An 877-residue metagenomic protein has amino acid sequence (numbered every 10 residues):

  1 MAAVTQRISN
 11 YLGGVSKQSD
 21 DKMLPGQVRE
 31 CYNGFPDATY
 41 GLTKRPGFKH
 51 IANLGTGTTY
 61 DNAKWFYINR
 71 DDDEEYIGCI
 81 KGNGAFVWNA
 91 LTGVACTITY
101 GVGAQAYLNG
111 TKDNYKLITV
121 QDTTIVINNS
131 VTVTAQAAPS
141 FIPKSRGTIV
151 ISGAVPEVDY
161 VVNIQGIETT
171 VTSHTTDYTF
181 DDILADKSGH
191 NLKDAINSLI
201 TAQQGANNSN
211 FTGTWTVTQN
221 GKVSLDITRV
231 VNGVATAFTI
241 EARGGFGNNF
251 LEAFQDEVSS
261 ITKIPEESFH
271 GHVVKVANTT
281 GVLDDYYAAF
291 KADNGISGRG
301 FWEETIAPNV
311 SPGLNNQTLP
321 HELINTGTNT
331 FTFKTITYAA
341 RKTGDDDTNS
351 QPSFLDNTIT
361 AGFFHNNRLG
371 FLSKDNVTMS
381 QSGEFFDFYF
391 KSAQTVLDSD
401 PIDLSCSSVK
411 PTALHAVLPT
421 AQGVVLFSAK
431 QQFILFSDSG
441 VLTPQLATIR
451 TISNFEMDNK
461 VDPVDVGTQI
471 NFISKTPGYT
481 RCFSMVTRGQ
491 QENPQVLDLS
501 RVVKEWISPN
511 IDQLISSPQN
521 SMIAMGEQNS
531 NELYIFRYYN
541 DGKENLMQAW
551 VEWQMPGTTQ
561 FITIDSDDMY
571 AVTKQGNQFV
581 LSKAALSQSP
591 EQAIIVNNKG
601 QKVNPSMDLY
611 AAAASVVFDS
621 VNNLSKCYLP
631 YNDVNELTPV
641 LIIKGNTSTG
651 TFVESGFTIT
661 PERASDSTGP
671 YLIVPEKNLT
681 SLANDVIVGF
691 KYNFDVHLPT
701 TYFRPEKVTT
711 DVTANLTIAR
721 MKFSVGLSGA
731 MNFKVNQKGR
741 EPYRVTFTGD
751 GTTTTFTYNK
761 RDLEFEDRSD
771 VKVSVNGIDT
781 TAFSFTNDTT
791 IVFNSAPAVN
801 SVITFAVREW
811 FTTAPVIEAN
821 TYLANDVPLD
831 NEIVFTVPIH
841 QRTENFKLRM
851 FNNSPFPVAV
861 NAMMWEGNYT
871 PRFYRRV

Functional and structural regions predicted by a protein language model:
M1-G93, S260-L414, S474-N493, V735-G739: N-terminal beta-propeller domains
Q6-G47, I51-D61, Y67-D71, V486-T748 (+3 more regions): Beta-sheet repeat architectures centered on beta-propellers
A52-L54, T337-N367, L372-G423, F427-N520 (+1 more regions): Beta-propeller and closely related beta-pinwheel folds
V94-V120, I402-A413: Aromatic/His-enriched, Gly/Pro-containing loop or helix-boundary segments that lie immediately adjacent to catalytic
K112-V133, V424-F427, F433-I434: Elongated alpha-helical scaffolds
K116, T123, N129, P143-G147 (+1 more regions): Long, charge-dense tracts
W215, H321, T647-Y671, N759 (+2 more regions): Extracellular/luminal ectodomains and secreted, surface-exposed scaffolds of diverse proteins
N232-S259, P308-N316, P675-N693, F793-T813: Small/polar beta-strand repeat architecture
